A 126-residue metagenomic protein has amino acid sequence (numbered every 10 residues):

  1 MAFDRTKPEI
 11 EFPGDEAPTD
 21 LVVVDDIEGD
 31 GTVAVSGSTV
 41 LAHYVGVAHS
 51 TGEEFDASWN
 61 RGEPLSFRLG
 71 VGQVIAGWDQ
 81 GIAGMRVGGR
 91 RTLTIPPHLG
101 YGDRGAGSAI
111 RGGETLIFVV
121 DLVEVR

Functional and structural regions predicted by a protein language model:
M1-R126: Cross-family detector of peptidyl-prolyl cis-trans isomerase
